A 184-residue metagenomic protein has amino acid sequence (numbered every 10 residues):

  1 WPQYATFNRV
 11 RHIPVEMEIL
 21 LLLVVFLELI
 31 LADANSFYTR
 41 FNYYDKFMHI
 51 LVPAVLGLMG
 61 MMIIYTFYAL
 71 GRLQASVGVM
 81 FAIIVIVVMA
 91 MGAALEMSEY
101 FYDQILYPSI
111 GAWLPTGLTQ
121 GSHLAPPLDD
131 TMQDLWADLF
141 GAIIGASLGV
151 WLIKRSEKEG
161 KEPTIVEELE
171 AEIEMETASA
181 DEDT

Functional and structural regions predicted by a protein language model:
W1-P127, T131-M132, L139-T184: Bulky hydrophobic segments
